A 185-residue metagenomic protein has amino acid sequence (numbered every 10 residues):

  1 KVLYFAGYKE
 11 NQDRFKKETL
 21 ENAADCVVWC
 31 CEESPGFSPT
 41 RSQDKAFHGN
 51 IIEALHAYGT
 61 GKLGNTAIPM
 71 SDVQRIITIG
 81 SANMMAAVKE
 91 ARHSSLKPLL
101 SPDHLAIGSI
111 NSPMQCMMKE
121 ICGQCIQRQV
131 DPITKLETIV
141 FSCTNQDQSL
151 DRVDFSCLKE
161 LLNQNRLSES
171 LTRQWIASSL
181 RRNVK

Functional and structural regions predicted by a protein language model:
V2-F5: SAM cofactor-binding core of SAM-dependent methyltransferases, primarily the Rossmann-like beta-alpha-beta module
N11-K185: Reductase modules of NAD(P)H-dependent flavoproteins
